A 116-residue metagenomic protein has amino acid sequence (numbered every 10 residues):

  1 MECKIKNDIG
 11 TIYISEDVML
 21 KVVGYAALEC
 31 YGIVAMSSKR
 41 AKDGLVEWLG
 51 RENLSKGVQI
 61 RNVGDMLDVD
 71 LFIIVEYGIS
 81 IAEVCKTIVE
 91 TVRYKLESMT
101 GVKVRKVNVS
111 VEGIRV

Functional and structural regions predicted by a protein language model:
M1-Y77, K86, S98, V102-V116: Contiguous, often N-terminal, cationic amphipathic patches that form binding interfaces
I81-E83: Solvent-exposed, non-transmembrane alpha-helical starts
R93: Glycine-rich active-site/cofactor-binding loop and its immediate structural neighborhood
